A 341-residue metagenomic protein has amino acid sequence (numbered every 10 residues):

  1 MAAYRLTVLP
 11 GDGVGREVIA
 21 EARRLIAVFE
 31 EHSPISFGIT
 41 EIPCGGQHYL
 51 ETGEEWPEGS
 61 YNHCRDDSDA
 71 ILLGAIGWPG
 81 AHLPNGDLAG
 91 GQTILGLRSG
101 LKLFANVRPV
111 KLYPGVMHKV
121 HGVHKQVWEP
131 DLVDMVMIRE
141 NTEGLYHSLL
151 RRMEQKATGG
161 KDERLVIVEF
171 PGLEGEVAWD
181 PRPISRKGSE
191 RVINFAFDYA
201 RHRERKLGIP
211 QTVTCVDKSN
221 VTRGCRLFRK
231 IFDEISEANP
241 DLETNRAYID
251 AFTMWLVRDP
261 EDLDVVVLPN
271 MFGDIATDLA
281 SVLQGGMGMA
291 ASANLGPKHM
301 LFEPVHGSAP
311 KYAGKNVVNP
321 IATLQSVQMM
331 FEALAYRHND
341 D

Functional and structural regions predicted by a protein language model:
A2-L6: Extreme N-terminal starter segment of soluble prokaryotic enzymes
T7-R24, V28-H32, T158-A247: Glycine-rich phosphate/diphosphate-binding loop of Rossmann-like nucleotide-binding domains
D12-G15, D69, I138, A196 (+2 more regions): Buried hydrophobic positions in well-ordered alpha/beta secondary-structure cores of metabolic enzymes
H32-G59, L256: N-terminal beta-loop-helix "entrance" segment that forms/cooperates in small-molecule cofactor or anionic ligand
E41-Y49, R223-V266, N270-I275: Active-site rim loops that border cofactor/substrate pockets in soluble metabolic enzymes
Y49, T253-D341: Glycine-rich phosphate/nucleotide-binding loop
Y49-V166, A178-W179, M271: N-terminal glycine-rich phosphate/adenylate-binding segment common to multiple enzyme folds
H63-D66, G100, Q126-D131, K206-L207 (+5 more regions): Solvent-exposed alpha-helices and their adjacent loops that cap or buttress functional pockets in soluble metabolic
